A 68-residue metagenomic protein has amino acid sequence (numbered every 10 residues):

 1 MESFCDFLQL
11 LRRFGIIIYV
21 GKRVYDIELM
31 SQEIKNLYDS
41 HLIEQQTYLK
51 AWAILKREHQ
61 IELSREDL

Functional and structural regions predicted by a protein language model:
M1-L8, L55-L68: Charged low-complexity stretches with an acidic bias
M1-V24: N-terminal acidic leader/helix
L10, E33, A51-I54: Charge-rich, solvent-exposed alpha-helical interaction surfaces
F14-I17, L37-S40, E58: Surface-exposed polar/charged interaction patches
R23-M30, A51: Short, conserved alpha-helical segments within structured domains
I27-D39: Amphipathic alpha-helical segments that form the core helices of the histone-fold
S40-E58, D67: Short, charged early-sequence alpha-helical segments and their helix-coil boundaries
